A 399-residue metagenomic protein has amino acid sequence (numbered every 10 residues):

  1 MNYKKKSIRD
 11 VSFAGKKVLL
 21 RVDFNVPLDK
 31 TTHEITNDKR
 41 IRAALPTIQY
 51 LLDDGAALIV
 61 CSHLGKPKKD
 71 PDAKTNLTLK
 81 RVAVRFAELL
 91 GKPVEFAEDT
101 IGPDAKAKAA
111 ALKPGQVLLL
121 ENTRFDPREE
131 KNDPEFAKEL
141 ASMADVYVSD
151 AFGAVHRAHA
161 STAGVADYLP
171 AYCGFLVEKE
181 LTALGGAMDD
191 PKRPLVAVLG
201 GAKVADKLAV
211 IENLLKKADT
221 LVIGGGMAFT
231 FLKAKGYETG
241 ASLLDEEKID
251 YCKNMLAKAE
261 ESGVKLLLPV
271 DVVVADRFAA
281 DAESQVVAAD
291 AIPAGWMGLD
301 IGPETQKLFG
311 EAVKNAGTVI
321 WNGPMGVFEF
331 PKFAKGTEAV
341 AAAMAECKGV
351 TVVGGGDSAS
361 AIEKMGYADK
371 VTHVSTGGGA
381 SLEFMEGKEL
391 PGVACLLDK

Functional and structural regions predicted by a protein language model:
M1-K399: Active-site loop-to-helix "anion-binding N-cap" substructures in soluble metabolic enzymes
